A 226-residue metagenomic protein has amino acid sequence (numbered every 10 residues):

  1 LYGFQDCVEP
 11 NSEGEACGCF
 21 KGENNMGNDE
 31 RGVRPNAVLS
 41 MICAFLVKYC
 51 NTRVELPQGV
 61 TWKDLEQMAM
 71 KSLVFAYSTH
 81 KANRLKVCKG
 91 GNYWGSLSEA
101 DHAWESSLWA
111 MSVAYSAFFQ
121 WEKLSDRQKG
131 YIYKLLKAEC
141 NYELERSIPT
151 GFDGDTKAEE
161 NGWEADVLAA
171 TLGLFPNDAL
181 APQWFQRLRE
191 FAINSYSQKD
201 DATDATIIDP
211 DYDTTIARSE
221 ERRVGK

Functional and structural regions predicted by a protein language model:
L1, E15-E30: Mature N-terminal, pre-catalytic/accessory segment of carbohydrate-active enzymes
G3-V8, Q67: Long, compositionally biased low-complexity segments enriched in polar/charged residues
V8-A16: Solvent-exposed, flexible loop/coil segments flanking beta-strands in beta-rich domains
M26-R223: Aromatic-lined, polymer-binding surfaces characteristic of secreted/periplasmic polysaccharide-degrading enzymes
